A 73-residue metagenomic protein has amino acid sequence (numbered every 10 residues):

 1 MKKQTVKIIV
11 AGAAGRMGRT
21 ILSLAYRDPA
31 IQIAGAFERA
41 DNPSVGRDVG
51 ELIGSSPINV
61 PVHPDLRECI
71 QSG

Functional and structural regions predicted by a protein language model:
M1-V6, R67: A short, basic/flexible loop-to-alpha-helix module at the beginning of a structural domain
K7, Q32-G35, N59-P61: Conserved beta-strand segments of alpha/beta enzyme cores
I8-G12: Conserved N-terminal Rossmann-fold NAD(P)-binding element of oxidoreductases
A13, F37-A40, D65-L66: Fold-independent oxyanion-binding glycine-rich loops and adjacent beta-strand/coil segments at enzyme active sites
A14, G18-L22: N-terminal Rossmann NAD(P)H-binding glycine-rich loop of SDR-like oxidoreductase domains
Y26-G54: NAD(P)-binding Rossmann-fold cofactor-contacting core
E51-Q71: Glycine-rich, highly charged phosphate/nucleotide-binding loops
